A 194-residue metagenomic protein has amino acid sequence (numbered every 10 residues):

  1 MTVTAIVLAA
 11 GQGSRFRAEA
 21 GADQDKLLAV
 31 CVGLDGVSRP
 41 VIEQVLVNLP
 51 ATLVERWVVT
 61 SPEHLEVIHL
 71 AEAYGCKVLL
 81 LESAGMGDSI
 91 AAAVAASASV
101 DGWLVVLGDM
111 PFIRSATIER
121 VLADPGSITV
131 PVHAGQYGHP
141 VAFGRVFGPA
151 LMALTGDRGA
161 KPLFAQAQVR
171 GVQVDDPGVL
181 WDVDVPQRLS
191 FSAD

Functional and structural regions predicted by a protein language model:
M1-A5, A153-D194: Conserved alpha/beta core of the MobA/IspD/sugar-nucleotide pyrophosphorylase nucleotidyltransferase superfamily
T2, I6, E43-Q44, S83 (+2 more regions): Structured catalytic cores of enzymes that bind and process phosphorylated ligands/cofactors
V3-S61: N-terminal glycine-rich phosphate-binding loop and ensuing alpha1 helix
L8-A10, V106-L107, P131-V132, Q173-D175: Short beta-strand segments
G11-S14, E63-H64, A84, G108-P111: Short glycine-rich anion-binding loops that position phosphate/pyrophosphate groups of nucleotides and phosphorylated
V41-G102, P149: Conserved N-terminal catalytic core of the sugar/cofactor nucleotidyltransferase
L80-M152: Conserved beta-loop-beta/alpha segment of the NTase-like Rossmann-fold superfamily that binds/positions NTPs
